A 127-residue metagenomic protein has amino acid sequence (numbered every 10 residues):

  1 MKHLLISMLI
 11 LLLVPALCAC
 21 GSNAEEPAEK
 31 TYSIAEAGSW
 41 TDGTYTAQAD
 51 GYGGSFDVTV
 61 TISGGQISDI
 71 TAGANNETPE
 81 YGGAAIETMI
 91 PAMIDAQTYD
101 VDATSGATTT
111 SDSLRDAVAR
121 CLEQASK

Functional and structural regions predicted by a protein language model:
M1-M8: Positively charged n-region of N-terminal signal peptides that target proteins for export
L11-L12: Repetitive helical segments and hydrophobic/amphipathic motifs
P15-A19: C-terminal motif of bacterial Sec signal peptides marking the signal peptidase cleavage site
G21-A24: Bacterial signal peptide processing site
E26-G38: Low-complexity, Pro/Thr/Ser/Glu-rich flexible segments characteristic of extracytoplasmic/periplasmic regions
E36-K127: Active-site- and interface-proximal helix/loop "cap" or "latch" segments in soluble metabolic and energy-transducing
